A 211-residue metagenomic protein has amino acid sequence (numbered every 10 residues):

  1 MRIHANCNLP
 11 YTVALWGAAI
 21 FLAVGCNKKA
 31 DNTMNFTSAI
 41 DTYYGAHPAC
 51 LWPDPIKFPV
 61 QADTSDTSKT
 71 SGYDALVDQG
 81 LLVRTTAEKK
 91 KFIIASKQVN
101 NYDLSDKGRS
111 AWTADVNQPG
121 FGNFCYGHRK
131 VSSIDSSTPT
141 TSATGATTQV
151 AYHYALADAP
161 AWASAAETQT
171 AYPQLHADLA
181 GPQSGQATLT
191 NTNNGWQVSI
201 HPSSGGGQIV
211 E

Functional and structural regions predicted by a protein language model:
R2-A14: Bacterial N-terminal signal peptides that target proteins for export
L22-G25: C-terminal motif of bacterial Sec signal peptides marking the signal peptidase cleavage site
N27-N32: Bacterial lipoprotein signal-peptidase II cleavage site
T42-A75: Post-signal-peptide N-terminal segment of Sec-exported extracytoplasmic proteins
S68-V83, A87-E88: Basic amphipathic alpha-helical segments that dock to polyanions
V83, Q149-A161, A177-E211: Short beta-strand edge/turn micro-motifs at domain boundaries
T85-C125: Accessory beta->alpha helical hairpin/"wing" motif in late/C-terminal subdomains of nucleic-acid enzymes
D106-F121, A159-G181: Mixed-charge, low-complexity intrinsically disordered segments
